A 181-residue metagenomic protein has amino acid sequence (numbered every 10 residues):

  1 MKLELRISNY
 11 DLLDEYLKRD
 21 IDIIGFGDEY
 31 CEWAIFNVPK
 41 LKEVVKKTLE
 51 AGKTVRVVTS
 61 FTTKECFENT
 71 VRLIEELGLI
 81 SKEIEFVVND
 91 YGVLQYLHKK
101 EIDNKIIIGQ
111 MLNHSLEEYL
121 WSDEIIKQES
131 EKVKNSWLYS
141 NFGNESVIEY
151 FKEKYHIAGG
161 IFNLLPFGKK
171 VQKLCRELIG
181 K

Functional and structural regions predicted by a protein language model:
M1-V44, K53, V58-K181: Active-site pocket-lining/capping segments in soluble small-molecule metabolic enzymes
T48: Active-site catalytic motif of lipid deacylating hydrolases and related acyltransferases
